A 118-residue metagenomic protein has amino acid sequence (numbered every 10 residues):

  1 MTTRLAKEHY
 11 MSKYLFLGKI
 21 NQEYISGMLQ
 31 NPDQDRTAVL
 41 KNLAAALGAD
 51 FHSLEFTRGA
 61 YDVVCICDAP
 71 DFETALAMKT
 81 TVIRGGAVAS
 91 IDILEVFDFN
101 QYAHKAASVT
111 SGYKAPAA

Functional and structural regions predicted by a protein language model:
T2-A118: A compositional/biophysical signature of low hydrophobicity enriched in polar/charged and small residues
